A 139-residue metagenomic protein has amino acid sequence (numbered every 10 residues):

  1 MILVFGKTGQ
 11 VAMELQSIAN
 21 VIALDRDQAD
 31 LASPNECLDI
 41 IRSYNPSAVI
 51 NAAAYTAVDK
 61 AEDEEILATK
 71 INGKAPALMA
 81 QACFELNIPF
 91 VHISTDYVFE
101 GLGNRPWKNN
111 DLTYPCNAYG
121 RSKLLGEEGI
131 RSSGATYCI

Functional and structural regions predicted by a protein language model:
M1-A19: N-terminal Rossmann NAD(P)H-binding glycine-rich loop of SDR-like oxidoreductase domains
I18-I40: Adenosine-cofactor binding site in Rossmann-like domains, unifying the SAM/SAH pocket of S-adenosylmethionine-dependent
P34-I71: NAD(P)H-binding glycine-rich loop region in Rossmannoid oxidoreductase-like domains and their noncatalytic homologs
Y44, E85-L86, S133-G134: Helix C-cap/helix->beta junction micro-motif
Y55-V58, D63, D96-C116: Active-site "gating" loop of Rossmann-like NAD(P)-dependent oxidoreductase/epimerase domains
D63-V91: NAD(P)-cofactor binding segment of oxidoreductase domains
P89-V91, T95-Y97, E127-I139: Conserved beta-loop-beta element that borders a ligand/cofactor-binding pocket
S122: Active-site helix of classical SDR
